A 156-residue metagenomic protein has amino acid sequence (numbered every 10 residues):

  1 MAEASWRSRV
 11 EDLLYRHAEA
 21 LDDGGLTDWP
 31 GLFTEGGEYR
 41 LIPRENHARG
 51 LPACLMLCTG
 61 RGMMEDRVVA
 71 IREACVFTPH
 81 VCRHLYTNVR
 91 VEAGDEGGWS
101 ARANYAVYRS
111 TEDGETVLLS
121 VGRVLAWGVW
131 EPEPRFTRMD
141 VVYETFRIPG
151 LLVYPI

Functional and structural regions predicted by a protein language model:
M1-T27, G31-E35: Short, low-complexity N-terminal intrinsically disordered segments enriched in polar/charged residues
Y15, V69, A126-V129: A broadly conserved amphipathic alpha-helix scaffold signal in soluble, globular proteins
H17, W29, M64, A101 (+1 more regions): Hydrophobic pocket/interface hotspot
H17-A20, A74-P79, E112-D113: Short helix-to-loop capping/linker segments positioned immediately adjacent to catalytic or ligand/cofactor-binding
E35-N104: A solvent-exposed, acidic/Ser-Thr-rich amphipathic alpha-helical stretch
R83-L85, R90-I156: A beta-strand edge to alpha-helix "cap/lid" segment located at domain peripheries
